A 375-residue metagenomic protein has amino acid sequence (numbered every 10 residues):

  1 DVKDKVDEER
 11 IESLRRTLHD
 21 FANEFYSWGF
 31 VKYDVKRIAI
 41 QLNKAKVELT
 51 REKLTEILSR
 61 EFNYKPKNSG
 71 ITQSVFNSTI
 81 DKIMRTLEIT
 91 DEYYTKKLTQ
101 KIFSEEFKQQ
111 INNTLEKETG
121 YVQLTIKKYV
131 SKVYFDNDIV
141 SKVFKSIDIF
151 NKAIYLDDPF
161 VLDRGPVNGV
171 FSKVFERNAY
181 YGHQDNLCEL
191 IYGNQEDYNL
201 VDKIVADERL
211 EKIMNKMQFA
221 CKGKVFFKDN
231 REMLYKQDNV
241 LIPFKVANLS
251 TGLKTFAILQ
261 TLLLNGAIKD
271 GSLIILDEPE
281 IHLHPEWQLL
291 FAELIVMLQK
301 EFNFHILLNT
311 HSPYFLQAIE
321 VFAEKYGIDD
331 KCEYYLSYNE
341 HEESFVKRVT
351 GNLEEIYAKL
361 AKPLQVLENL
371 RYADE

Functional and structural regions predicted by a protein language model:
D1-L264, K269-G271, S344-E375: Phosphate-coordinating catalytic segments in nucleotide- and nucleic-acid-processing enzymes
D4, R10, L289-E375: C-terminal lobe/lid and adjacent interdomain/linker elements of RecA-like ASCE P-loop ATPase modules
D207, Q288-L289: Short alpha-helix boundary/capping motifs
V240, A247, H282, I306-L307: Short N-terminal micro-motifs specific to bacterial/archaeal maturation and metal-cluster initiation sites
L273-I275: Walker B motif beta-strand of ABC-family P-loop ATPases
D277-P279: Walker B catalytic acidic pair
